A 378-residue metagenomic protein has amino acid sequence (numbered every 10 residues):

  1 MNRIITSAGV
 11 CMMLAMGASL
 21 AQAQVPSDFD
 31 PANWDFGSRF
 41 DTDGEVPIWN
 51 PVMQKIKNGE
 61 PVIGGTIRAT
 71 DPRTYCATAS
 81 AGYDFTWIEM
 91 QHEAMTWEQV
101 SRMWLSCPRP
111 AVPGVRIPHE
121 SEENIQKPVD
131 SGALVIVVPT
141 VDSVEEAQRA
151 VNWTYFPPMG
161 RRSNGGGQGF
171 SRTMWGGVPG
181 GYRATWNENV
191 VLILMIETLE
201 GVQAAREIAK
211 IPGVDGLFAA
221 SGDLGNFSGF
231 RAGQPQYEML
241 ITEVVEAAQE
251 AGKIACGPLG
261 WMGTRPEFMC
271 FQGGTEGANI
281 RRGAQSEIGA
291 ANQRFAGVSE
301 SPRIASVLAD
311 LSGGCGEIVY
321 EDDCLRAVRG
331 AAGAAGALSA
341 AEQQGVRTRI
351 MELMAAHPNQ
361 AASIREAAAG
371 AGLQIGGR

Functional and structural regions predicted by a protein language model:
M1-G9: Bacterial N-terminal signal peptides that target proteins for export
A8-G17: Bacterial N-terminal signal peptides
A23-P302: Expand to "…catalyze enediolate/carbanion chemistry for C-C bond making/breaking, isomerization, decarboxylation
E300-G333: Immediate post-signal-peptide N-terminus of mature secreted/exported proteins
C315-E321, G333-Q343, M354-S363, G376: Charged, low-complexity interaction regions
